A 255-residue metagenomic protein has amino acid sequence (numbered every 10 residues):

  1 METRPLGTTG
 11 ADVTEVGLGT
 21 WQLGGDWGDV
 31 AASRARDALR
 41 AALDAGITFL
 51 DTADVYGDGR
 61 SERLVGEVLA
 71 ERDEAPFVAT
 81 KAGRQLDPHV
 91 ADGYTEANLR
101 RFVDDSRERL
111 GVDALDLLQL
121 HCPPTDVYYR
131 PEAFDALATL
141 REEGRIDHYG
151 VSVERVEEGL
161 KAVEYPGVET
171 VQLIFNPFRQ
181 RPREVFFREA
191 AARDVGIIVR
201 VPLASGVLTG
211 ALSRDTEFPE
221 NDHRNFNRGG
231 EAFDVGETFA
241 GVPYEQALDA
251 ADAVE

Functional and structural regions predicted by a protein language model:
M1-P76: N-terminal binding-site loop/beta-alpha segment at the start of enzyme catalytic domains that lines or forms
T3, P123-E255: Beta/alpha (TIM)-barrel catalytic core signal, keyed to glycine-rich beta->alpha loops juxtaposed to Asp/Glu that bind
L6, L18, A35, A42 (+10 more regions): Conserved, mostly hydrophobic/aromatic
W21-S33, Q85-R100, T125-D126: Active-site mouth loops of central-metabolism enzymes
G28-D29, A53-E62, L86, T125-Y129 (+1 more regions): Acidic-and-aromatic substrate-binding clefts and catalytic sites of carbohydrate-active enzymes
D29-A42, Y94-L110, E154-K161: Short, acidic/polar
I47, V112-L115, I146, V168: A structural motif
R107-D126: Active-site groove signature of glycoside hydrolases
